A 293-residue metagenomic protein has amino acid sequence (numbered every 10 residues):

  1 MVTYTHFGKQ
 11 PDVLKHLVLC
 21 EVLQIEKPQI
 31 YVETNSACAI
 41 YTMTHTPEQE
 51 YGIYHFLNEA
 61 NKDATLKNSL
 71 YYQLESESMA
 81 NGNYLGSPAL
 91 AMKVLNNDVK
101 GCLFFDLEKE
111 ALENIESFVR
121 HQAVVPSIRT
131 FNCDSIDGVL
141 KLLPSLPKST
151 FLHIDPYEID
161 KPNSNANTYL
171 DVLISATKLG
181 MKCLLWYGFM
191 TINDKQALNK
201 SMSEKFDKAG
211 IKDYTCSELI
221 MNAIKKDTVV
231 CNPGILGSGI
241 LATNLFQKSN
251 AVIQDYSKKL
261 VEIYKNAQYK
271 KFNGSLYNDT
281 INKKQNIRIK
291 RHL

Functional and structural regions predicted by a protein language model:
M1-L293: Class I S-adenosyl-L-methionine-dependent methyltransferase catalytic core
